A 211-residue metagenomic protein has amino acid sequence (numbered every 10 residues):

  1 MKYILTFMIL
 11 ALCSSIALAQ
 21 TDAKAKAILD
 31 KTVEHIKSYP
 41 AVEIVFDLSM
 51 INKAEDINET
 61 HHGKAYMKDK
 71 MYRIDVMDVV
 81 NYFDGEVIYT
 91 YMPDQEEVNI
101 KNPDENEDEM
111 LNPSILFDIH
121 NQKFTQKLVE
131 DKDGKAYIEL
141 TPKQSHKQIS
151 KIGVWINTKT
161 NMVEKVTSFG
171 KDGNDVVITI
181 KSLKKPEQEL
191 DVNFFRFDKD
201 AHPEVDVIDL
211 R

Functional and structural regions predicted by a protein language model:
M1-I4: Positively charged n-region of N-terminal signal peptides that target proteins for export
T6-S15: Bacterial N-terminal signal peptides
Q20-A41, V45-M50, D56-N58, V87-S150 (+1 more regions): Flexible, processing/modification-adjacent segments and terminal tails in exported/periplasmic/extracellular proteins
T21-D22, K132, K143-S150, T158-R211: Non-transmembrane domains of secretory- and envelope-associated proteins
A41-E43, K68-I74, D133-E139, T160-T167: Short, hydrophobic/aromatic-rich segments at coil-to-beta transitions
V45-S49, K64-Y66, D75, T141 (+3 more regions): Residue-level recognition of well-ordered beta-strand positions that form the cores of beta-sheet-rich folds across
H62-K64, V80, T125, K151-W155: Short, surface-exposed charged micro-motifs
H62-M110, K171, V176-V177: An acidic-aromatic
